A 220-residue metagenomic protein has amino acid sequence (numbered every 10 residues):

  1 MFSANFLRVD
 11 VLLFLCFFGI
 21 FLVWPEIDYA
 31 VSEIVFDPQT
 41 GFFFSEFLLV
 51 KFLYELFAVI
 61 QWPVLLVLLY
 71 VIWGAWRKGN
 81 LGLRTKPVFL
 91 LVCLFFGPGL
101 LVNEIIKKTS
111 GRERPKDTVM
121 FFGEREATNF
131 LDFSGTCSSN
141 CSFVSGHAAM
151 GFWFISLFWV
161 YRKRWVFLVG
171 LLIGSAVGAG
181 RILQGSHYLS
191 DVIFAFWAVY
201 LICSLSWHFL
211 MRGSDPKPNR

Functional and structural regions predicted by a protein language model:
F2-F14, E126-R220: Membrane-embedded catalytic cores of phosphoryl/pyrophosphoryl-handling enzymes
F2-L68, K107-P115, V119-E124: N-terminal transmembrane-helix/juxtamembrane module of multi-pass inner/ER membrane proteins
F2-N5, G74-K86, Y161-R162: Membrane-interface helix-boundary motifs at transmembrane edges
F17-V23, F95-L101, I173-G185: Aromatic-anchored segments of alpha-helical transmembrane domains
I20, D28, L66-L69, W73 (+4 more regions): Alpha-helical membrane-inserting segments
V35, W73-L81, I105, T109-R114 (+2 more regions): Membrane-interfacial segments
L66-R77, G151-W159: Hydrophobic, aromatic-rich transmembrane alpha-helices and their immediate juxtamembrane boundary segments
G82-V160: Membrane-interface loops
